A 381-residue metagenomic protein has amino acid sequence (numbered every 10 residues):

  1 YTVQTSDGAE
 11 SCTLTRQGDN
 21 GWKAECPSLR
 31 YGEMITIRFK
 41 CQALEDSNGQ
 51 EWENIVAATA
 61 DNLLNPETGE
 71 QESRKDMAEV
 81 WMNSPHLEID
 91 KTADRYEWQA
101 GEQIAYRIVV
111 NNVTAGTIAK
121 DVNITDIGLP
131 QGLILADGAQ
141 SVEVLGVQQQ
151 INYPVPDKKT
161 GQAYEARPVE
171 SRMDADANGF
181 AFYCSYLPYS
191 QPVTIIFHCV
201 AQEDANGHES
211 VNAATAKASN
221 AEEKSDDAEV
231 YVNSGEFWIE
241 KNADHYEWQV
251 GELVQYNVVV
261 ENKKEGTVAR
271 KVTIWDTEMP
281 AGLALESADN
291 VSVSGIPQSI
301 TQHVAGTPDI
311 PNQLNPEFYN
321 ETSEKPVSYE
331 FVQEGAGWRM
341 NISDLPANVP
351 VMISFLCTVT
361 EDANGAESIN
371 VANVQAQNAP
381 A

Functional and structural regions predicted by a protein language model:
Y1-A381: Exported/extracytosolic protein signature
